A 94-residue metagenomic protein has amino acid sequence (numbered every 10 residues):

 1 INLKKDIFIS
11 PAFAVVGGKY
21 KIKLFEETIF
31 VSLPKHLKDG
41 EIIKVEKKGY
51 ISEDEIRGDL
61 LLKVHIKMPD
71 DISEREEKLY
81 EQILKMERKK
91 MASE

Functional and structural regions predicted by a protein language model:
I1-E94: Charged, often glycine-enriched C-terminal and inter-domain segments that act as flexible interaction/assembly
